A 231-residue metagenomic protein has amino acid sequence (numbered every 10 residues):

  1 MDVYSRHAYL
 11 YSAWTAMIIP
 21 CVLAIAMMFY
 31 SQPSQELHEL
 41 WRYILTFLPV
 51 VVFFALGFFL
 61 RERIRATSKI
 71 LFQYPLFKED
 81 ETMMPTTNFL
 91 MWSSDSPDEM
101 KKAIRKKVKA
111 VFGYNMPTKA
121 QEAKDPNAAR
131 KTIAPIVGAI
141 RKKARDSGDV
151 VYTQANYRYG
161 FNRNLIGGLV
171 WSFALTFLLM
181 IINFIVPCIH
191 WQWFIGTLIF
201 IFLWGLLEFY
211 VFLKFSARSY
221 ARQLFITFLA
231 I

Functional and structural regions predicted by a protein language model:
M1-E99, W191, G196-T197, V211-L213: N-terminal first transmembrane alpha-helix
M1-L10, L207-I231: Cytosolic/matrix-facing juxtamembrane and C-terminal tails of multi-pass cellular membrane proteins
V3-M17, R141-T197: Transmembrane alpha-helical segments and their cytosolic interface motifs in multi-pass membrane proteins
L48, V52, L56, W171-I181 (+1 more regions): Lipid-exposed faces of alpha-helical membrane segments in multi-pass integral membrane proteins
I70-V150: Charge-rich cytosolic interhelical loops and cytosolic tails of multi-pass membrane proteins
K124, K131, P135-N164, S216-I231: Juxtamembrane membrane-interface segments of multi-pass membrane proteins
L198-E208: Single-pass alpha-helical transmembrane signal-anchor segments
